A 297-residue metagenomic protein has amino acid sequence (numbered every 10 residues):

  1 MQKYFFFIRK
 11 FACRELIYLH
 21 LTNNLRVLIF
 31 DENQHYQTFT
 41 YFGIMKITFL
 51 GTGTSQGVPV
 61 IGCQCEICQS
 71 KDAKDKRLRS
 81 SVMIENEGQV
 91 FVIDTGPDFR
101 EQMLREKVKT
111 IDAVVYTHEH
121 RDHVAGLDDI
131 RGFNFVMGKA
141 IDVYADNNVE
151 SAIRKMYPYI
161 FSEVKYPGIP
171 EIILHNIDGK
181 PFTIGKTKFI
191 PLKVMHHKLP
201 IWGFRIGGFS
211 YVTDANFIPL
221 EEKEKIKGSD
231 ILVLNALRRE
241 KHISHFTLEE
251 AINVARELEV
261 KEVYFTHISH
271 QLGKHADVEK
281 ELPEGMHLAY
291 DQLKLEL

Functional and structural regions predicted by a protein language model:
F5-F7, L19-L21, L25, F30 (+2 more regions): Short hydrophobic targeting helices and cationic amphipathic motifs that mediate membrane/organellar targeting
L21, Y41-V212, E221, V278-Y290 (+1 more regions): Binuclear metal-dependent hydrolase catalytic cores
K76, I93-D94, N216, H242-F246: Conserved phosphate-coordination/catalytic loops
P191-L192, V212-D214, L234, T266: Thr-Gly-centered strand-to-loop micro-motif
P219-L297: Binuclear metal-ion centers of metallo-dependent hydrolases, dominated by the metallo-beta-lactamase
